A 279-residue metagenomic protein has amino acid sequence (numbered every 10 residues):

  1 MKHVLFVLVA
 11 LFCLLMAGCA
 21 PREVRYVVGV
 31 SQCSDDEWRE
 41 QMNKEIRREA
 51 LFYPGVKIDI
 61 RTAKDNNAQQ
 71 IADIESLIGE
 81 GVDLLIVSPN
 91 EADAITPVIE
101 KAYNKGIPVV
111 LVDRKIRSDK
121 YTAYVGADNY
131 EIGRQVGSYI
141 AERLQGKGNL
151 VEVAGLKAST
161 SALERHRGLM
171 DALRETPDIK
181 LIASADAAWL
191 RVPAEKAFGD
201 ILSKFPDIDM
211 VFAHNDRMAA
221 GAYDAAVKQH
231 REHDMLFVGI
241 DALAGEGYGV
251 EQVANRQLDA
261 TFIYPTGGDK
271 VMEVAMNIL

Functional and structural regions predicted by a protein language model:
M1-L5: Positively charged n-region of N-terminal signal peptides that target proteins for export
V7-L15: Bacterial N-terminal signal peptides
C13, C19-L279: A residue-level marker of the well-folded mature domains of exported/periplasmic proteins
